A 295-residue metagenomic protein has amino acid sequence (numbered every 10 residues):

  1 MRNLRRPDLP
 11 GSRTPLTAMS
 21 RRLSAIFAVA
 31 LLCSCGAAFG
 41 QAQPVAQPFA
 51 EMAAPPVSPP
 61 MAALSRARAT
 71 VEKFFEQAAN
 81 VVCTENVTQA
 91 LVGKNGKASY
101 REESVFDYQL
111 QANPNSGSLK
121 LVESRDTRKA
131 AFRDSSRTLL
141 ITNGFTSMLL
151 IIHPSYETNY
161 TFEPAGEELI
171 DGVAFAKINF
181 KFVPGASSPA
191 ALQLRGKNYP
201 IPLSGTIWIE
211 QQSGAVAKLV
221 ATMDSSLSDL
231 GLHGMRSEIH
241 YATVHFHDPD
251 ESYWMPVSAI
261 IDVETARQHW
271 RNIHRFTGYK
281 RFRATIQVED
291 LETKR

Functional and structural regions predicted by a protein language model:
L4-F27: Bacterial N-terminal signal peptides that target proteins for export
S24-G36: Bacterial N-terminal signal peptides
Q41-S204, Q211-K218, T222-S258, D262-R295: Structured extracytoplasmic
